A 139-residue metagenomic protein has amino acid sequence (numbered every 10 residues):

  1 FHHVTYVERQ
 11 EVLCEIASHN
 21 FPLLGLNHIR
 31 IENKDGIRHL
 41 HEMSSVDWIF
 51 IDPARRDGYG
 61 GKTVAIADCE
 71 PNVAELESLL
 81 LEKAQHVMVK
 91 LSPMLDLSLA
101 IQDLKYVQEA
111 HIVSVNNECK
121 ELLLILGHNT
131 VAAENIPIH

Functional and structural regions predicted by a protein language model:
F1-H2, A17: Proteins with a high burden of low-complexity, intrinsically disordered sequence enriched in S/T/G/P/A and R, requiring
H2-V7, V87: Short beta-strand element of Class I
H3, H28-R30, E109: Conserved beta-strand segments of alpha/beta enzyme cores
V7-W48: S-adenosyl-L-methionine
L40, V46, F50, R55-H139: Class I S-adenosyl-L-methionine
